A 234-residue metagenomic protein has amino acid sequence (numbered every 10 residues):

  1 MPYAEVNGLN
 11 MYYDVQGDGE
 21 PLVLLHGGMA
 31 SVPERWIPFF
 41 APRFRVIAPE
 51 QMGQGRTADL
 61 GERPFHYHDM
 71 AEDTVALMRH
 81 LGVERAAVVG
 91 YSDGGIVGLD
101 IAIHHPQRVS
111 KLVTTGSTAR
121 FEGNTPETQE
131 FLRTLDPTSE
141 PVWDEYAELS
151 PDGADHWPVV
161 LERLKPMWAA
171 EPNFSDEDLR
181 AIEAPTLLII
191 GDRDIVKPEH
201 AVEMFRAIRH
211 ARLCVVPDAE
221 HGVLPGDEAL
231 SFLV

Functional and structural regions predicted by a protein language model:
N7-D59: Conserved HGGG/HGGXW glycine-rich cap/lid loop of the alpha/beta-hydrolase fold
Q16, A41, I47-V89: Active-site loop/oxyanion-hole signature of alpha/beta-hydrolase fold enzymes
I96-H104, R108-W143: Flexible "cap/lid" loop of the alpha/beta hydrolase fold
E162-D178: Active-site nucleophile elbow and catalytic-triad environment of alpha/beta-hydrolase enzymes
I182, L188-I190: Short beta-strand/loop motif that positions the catalytic acidic residue of the alpha/beta-hydrolase fold
A184, P198-R206: Short alpha-helix in the alpha/beta-hydrolase fold that links the catalytic acid
I195-H200, L224: Conserved alpha/beta-hydrolase "acid-adjacent" motif
A211-V234: Catalytic active-site module of serine/aspartate enzymes centered on a nucleophile-bearing elbow/loop
